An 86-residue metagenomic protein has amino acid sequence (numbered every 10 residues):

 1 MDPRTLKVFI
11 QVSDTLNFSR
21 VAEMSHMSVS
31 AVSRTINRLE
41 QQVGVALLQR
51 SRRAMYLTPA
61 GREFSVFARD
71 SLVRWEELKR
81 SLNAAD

Functional and structural regions predicted by a protein language model:
D2-V8, V29, G61, A68: The N-cap/first-turn positions of alpha helices within or immediately adjacent to helix-turn-helix DNA-binding domains
V12-S28: Short helix-boundary/capping micro-motifs
N17-F18, I36, R50: Helix-turn-helix DNA-binding elements, focusing on the entry/boundary residues of the two helices that contact DNA
E23-M24, Q41, R62: Alpha-helical residues within the helix-turn-helix
S28-R38: Residues within the DNA-recognition helix of helix-turn-helix
E40-L57: A short LG(V/I)-centered, amphipathic sequence patch enriched for acidic residue(s) preceding the LG motif
Q42-V43, F64-D86: Alpha-helical linker/hinge and terminal dimerization helices associated with HTH transcriptional regulators
